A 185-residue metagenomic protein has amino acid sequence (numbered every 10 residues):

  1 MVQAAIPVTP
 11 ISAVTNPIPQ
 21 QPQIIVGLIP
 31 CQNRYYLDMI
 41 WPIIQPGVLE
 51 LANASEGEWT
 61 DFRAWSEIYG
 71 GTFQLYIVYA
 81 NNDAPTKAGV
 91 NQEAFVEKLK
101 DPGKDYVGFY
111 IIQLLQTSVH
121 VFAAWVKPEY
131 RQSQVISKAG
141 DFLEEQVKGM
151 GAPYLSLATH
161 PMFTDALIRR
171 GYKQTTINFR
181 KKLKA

Functional and structural regions predicted by a protein language model:
V2-V14, L157-A185: Active-site/acyl-donor-binding loops of N-acyltransferases
A4-W59: Short amphipathic alpha-helix that is part of the acyltransferase structural core
Q23, S118, T176: A residue-level signal for beta-strand positions that form part of recognition/binding surfaces within mature
Y36-M39, K87, A166-I168: Short, solvent-exposed polar/charged micro-motifs at secondary-structure junctions
E58-S66: Short, basic/aromatic recognition patches
G70, Q74-R131: Conserved donor-binding loop and adjoining core beta-sheet/short helix segment in diverse acyl/aminoacyl transferases
Q116-R170: Acyl-donor binding region in acyl/amide transferases
